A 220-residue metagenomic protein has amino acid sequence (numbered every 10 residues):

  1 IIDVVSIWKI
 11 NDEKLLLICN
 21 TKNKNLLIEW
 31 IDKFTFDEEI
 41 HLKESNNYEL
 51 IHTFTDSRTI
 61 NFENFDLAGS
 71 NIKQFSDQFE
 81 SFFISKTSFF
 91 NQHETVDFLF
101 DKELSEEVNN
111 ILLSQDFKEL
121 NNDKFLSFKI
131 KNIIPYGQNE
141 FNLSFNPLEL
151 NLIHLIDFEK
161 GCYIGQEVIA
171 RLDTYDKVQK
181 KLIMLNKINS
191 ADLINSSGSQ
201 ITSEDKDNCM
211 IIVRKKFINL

Functional and structural regions predicted by a protein language model:
I1, V5, N122, L126-F128 (+1 more regions): Glycine-rich, small/acidic residue-mixed loop/short-helix segments
S6-P135: Acidic, low-complexity central loop/insert segments
